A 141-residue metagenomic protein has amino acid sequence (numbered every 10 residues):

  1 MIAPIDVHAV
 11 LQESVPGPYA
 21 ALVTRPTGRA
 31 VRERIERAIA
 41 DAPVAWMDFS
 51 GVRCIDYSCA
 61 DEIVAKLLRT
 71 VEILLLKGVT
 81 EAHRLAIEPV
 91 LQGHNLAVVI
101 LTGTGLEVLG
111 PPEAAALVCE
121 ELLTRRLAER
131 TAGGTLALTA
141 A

Functional and structural regions predicted by a protein language model:
M1-R25: Extended, compositionally biased accessory segments flanking or bridging domains
P4, A45-D48, E121: Preference for short coil/turn "hinge" residues that link or interrupt alpha-helices
Q12-E13, A82-R84, L106: A short acidic, often aromatic-flanked loop/helix-cap motif at beta-alpha or helix-coil junctions that lines enzyme
Y19-V44, F49-V98: Amphipathic alpha-helical interaction surfaces in cytosolic regulatory modules
V79, P111, G133: Short, loop-centered acidic/histidine patches that primarily coordinate divalent metals
Q92-A116: Short amphipathic alpha-helical interface segments
L109-R125, R130: Short amphipathic alpha-helical interaction segments
R130-A141: Short, cationic-aromatic polyanion-contact patches
